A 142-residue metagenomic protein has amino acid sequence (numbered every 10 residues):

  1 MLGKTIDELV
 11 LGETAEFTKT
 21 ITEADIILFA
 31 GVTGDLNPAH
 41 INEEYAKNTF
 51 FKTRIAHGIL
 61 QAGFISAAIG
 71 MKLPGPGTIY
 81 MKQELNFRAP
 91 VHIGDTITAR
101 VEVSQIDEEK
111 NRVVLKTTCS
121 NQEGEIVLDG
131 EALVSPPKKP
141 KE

Functional and structural regions predicted by a protein language model:
M1-L11, V91-E142: HotDog/MaoC-like acyl-thioester-processing domains
M1-T78, K141-E142: Hot-dog-fold acyl-thioester-processing enzymes
T14-T18, E84, D129-L133: Well-ordered beta-strand positions in beta-sheet-rich domains
F29, N42-E44, I79-Y80, E84-N86 (+2 more regions): A broad, low-amplitude sensor of folded, mature protein cores
G34-D35, A46-K47, I79-M81, N111 (+2 more regions): Short, charged/polar low-complexity linear motifs in solvent-exposed/disordered segments
M71-D95, A99: Mid-chain, well-packed structural core segment of small domains
